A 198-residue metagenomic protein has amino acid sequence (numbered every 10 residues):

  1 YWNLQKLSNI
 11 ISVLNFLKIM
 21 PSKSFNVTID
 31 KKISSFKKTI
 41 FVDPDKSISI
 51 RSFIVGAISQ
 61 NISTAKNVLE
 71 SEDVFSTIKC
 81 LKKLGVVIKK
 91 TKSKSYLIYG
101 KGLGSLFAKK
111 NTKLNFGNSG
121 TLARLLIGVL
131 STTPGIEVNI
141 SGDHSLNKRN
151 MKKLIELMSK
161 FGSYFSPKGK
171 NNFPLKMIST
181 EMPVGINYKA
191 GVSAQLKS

Functional and structural regions predicted by a protein language model:
I19-S198: Structural preference for solvent-exposed beta-strand-turn elements and adjacent flexible terminal/loop segments within
